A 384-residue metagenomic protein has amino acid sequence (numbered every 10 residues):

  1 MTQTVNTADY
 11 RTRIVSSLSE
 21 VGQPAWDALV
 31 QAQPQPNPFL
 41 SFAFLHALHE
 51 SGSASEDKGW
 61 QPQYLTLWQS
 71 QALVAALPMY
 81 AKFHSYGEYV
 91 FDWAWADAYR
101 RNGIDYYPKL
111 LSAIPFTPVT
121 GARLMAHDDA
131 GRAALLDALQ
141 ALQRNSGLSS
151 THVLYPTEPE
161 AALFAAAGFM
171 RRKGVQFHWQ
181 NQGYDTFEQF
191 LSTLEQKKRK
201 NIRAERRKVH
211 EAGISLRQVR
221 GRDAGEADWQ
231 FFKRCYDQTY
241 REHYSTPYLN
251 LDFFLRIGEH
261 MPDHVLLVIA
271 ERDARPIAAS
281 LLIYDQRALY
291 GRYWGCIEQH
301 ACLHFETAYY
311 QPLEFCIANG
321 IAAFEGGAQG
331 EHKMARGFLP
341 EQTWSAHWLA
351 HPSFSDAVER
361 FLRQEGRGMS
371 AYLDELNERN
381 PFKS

Functional and structural regions predicted by a protein language model:
M1-S384: N-acyltransferase acceptor-side catalytic subdomain
